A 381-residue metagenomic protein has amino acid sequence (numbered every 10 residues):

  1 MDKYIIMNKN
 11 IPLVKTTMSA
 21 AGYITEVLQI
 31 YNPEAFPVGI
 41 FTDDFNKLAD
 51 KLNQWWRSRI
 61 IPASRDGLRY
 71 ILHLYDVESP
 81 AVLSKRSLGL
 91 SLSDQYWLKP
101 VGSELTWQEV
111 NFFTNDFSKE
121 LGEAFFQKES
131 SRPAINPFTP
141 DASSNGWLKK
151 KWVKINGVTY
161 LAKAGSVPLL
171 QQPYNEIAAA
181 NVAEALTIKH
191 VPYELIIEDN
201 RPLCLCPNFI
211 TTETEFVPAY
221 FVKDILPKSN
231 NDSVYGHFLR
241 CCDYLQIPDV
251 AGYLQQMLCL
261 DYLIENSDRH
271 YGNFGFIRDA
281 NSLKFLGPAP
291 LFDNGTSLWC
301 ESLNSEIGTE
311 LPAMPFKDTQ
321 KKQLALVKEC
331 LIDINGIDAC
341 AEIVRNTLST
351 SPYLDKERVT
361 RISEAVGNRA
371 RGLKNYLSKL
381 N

Functional and structural regions predicted by a protein language model:
M1-C259, L263-I264, I277-N381: Phosphate/dinucleotide-binding and metal-coordinating scaffold of catalytic cores in nucleotide-dependent enzymes
I264-E265, H270: Extracellular C-type lectin-like domains
H270, G275-I277: Conserved protein-kinase catalytic-loop segment immediately C-terminal to the catalytic Asp of the HRD motif
